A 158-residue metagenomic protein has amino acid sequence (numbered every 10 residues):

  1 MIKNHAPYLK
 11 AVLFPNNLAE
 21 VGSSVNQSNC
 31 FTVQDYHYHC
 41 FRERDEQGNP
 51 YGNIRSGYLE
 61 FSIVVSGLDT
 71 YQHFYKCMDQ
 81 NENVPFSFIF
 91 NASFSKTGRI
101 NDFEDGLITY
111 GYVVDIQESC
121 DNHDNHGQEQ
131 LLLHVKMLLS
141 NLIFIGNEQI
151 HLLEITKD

Functional and structural regions predicted by a protein language model:
M1-R42: Polar/acidic, low-complexity leader/linker segments enriched in S/T/G and N/D
L9-L13, V84-I100: Short conserved beta-strand and strand-loop elements enriched in small hydrophobics with frequent Asp/Gly
Q34-P50, V114-H123: Short amphipathic beta-strand and strand-loop transition segments with alternating hydrophobic
P50-Y71, V113, Q128-L142: Oligomerization/assembly interface segments of phage tail-like spikes and tubes
G52-I54, D79-N83, D102-E104, H126-Q128: Edge/loop elements at the starts and ends of beta-strands within beta-rich repeat scaffolds
S62-L68, K76-Q80, I89: Family-specific signature for flavin-dependent thymidylate synthase
K96-Q130, H134, L138: Short beta-strand and beta-hairpin "edge-sheet" elements
I143-D158: Intrinsically disordered, low-complexity terminal/linker regions enriched in Pro/Ser/Gly and acidic residues
